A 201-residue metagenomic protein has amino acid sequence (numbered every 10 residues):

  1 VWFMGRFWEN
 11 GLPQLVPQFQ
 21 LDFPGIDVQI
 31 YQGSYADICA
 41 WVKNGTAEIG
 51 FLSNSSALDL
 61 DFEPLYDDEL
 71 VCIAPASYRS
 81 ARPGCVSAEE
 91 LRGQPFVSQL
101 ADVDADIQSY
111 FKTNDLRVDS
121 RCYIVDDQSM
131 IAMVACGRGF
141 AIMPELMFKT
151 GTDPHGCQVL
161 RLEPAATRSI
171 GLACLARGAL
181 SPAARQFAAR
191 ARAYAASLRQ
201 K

Functional and structural regions predicted by a protein language model:
V1-F3, G50, I73, V97 (+2 more regions): Short, well-ordered beta-strand segments
V1-L58, I124: Central regulatory/effector-binding core of bacterial HTH transcription factors
G11, Q158-K201: A late-sequence structural motif
L15-P24, A88-E90, D104-D119: Ligand-binding cleft/hinge of the Venus flytrap
S34-C39, K43-T46, S53, D102-Q158: Hydrophobic hinge/microswitch elements
L60-F96: Flexible hinge/capping segments at coil-to-helix
D61-V71, C122, A141, E145 (+1 more regions): Short beta-strand->loop
S80, Q94-L116, C136, L180-A188 (+1 more regions): Secondary-structure junction motif
